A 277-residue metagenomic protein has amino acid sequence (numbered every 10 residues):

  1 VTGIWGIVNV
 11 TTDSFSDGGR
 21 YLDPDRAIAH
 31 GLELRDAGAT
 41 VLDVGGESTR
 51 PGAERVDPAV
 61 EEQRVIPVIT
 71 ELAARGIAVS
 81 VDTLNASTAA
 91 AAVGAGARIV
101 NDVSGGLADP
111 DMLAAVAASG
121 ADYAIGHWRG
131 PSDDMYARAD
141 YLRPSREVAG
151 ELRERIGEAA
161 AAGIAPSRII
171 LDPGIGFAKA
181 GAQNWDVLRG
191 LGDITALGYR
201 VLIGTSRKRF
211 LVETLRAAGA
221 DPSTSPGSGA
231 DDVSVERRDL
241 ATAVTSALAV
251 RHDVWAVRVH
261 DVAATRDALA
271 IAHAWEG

Functional and structural regions predicted by a protein language model:
V1-I4: Extreme N-terminal starter segment of soluble prokaryotic enzymes
T11, G46-S48: Short, basic/glycine-rich phosphate-binding loops at helix/coil junctions that contact nucleotide phosphates
S16-H30, T49-E71, I77-A78, L84-A86 (+4 more regions): Active-site-adjacent loop and "lid" segments of alpha/beta metabolic enzymes
A29-G45, H252: Catalytic domains of carbohydrate-active enzymes, especially glycoside hydrolases
P166-R168: Short acidic capping loops at alpha-helix termini that bridge into adjacent secondary structure
